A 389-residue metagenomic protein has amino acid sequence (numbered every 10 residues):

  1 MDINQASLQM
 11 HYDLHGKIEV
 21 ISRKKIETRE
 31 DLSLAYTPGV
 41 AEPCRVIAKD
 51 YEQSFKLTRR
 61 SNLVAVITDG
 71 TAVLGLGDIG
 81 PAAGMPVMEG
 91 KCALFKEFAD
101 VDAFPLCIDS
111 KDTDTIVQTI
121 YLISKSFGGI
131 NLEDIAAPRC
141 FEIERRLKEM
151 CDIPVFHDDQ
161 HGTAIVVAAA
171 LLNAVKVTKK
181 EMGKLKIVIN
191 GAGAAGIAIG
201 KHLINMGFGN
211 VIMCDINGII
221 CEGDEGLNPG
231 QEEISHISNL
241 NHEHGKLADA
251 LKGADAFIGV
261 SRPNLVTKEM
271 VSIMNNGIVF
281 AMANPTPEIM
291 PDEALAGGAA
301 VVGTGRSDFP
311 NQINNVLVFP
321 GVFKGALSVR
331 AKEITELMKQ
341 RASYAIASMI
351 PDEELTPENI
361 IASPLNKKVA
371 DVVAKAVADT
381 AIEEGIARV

Functional and structural regions predicted by a protein language model:
M1-V155, T380, E384, R388: N-terminal ligand-binding/catalytic initiation module
Y12, F55-R60, K96-E97, L122-S124 (+8 more regions): Solvent-exposed alpha-helices and their adjacent loops that cap or buttress functional pockets in soluble metabolic
D69-T71, I79, I108-D109, D134-A137 (+5 more regions): Short, ordered loop/turn segments at secondary-structure junctions
L74, P81-A99, H157, H161 (+3 more regions): Glycine-rich phosphate/diphosphate-binding loop of Rossmann-like nucleotide-binding domains
P105, N131-D134, V155-D158, I189 (+5 more regions): General beta-strand structural signal in soluble alpha/beta enzymes
D158-D159, A281-V389: Adenosine-phosphate binding glycine-rich loop
E232-A300, R306-D308: Rossmann-like adenosine-cofactor binding region
